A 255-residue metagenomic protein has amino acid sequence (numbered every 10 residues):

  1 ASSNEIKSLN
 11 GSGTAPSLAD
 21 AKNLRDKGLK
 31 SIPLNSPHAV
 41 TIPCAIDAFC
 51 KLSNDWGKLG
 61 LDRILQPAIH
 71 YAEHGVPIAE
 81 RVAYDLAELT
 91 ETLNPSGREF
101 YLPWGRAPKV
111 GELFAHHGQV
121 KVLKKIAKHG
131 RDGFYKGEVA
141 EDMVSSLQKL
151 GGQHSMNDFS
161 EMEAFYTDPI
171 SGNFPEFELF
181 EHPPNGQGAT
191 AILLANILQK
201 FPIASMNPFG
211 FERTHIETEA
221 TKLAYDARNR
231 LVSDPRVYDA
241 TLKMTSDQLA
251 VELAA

Functional and structural regions predicted by a protein language model:
A1-K136, A140-G186, I203: Noncatalytic scaffold domains of N-terminal-nucleophile
G105, K200-A255: Internal maturation/activation junctions in enzymes
A189: Flexible, polar/acidic helix-loop-strand segments at domain edges
L193: Protein kinase glycine-rich loop
